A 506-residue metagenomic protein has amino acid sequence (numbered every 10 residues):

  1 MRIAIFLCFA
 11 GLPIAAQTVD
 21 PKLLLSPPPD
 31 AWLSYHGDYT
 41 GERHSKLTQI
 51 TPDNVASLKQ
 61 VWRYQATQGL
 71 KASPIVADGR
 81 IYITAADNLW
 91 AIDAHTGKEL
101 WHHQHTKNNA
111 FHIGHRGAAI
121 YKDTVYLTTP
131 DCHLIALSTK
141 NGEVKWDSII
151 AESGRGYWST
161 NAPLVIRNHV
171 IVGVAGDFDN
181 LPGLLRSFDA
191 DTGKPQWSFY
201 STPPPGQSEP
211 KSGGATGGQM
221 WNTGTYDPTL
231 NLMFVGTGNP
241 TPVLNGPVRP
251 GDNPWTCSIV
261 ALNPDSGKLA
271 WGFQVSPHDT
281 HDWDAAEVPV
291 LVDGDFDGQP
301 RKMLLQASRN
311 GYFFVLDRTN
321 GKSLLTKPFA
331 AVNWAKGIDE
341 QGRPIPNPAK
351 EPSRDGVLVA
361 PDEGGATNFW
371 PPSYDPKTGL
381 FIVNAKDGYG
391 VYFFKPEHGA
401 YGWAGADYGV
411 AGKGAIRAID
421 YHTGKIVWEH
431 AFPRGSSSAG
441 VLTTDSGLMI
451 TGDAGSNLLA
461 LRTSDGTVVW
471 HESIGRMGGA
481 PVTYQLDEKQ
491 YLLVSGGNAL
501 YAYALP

Functional and structural regions predicted by a protein language model:
Q17-A66, K98-K107, E143-E152, K194-T202 (+7 more regions): Aromatic (tryptophan-biased) beta-strands that constitute blades/sheets of beta-rich domains
P29-H36, Q68-N88, A110-L134, W158-P182 (+7 more regions): Repeat-blade elements of multi-bladed beta-propeller folds
D93-T96, S138-N141, D189-T192, P264-S266 (+4 more regions): Short loop/turn segments that connect beta-strands within beta-propeller blades
N180-L184, T256, Y312-F314, V391-K395 (+2 more regions): Structural motif
R249-P250, N263-S266, V288, A360-A404 (+1 more regions): Long hydrophobic segments that form regular secondary structure
V290-W334, S353-D362, T463, G497 (+1 more regions): Phosphate/diphosphate-binding loops
D293, A385-D387, Y408-T467: Loop/turn-rich, solvent-exposed surfaces of beta-rich toroidal or solenoidal domains
